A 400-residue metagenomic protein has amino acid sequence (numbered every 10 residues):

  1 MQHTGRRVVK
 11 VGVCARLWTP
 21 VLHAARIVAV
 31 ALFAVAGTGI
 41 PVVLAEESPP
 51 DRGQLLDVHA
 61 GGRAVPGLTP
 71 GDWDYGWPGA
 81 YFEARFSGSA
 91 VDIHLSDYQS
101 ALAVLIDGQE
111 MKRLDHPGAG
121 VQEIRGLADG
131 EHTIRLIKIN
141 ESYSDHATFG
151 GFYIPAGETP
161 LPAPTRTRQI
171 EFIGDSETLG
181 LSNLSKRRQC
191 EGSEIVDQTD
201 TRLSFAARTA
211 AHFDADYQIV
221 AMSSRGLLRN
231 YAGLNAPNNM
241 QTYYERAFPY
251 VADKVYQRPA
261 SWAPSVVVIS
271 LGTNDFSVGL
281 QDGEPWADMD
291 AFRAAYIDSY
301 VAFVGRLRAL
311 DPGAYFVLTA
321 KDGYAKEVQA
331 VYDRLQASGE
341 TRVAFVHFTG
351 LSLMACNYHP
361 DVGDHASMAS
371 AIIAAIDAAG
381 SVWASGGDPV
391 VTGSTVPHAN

Functional and structural regions predicted by a protein language model:
M1-L22: N-terminal secretory signal peptides that target proteins for export/translocation
V8, V13, A31-L32, G39-T201 (+2 more regions): N-terminal secretory targeting modules
H23-V30: Sec-dependent signal peptide recognition, specifically the positively charged N-region followed immediately by
W77-A80, A119, S142-H146, R188-M289 (+3 more regions): Conserved SGNH/GDSL esterase-like catalytic core that processes O-acyl groups on lipids and polysaccharides
D107, Q241-G386: Alpha-helical cap/lid subdomain in secreted, periplasmic, or secretory-pathway luminal O-acyl-processing enzymes
R135, E171, Q218, Y315-V317: A structural signal for isolated positions on well-ordered beta-strands in alpha/beta enzyme cores
F172, Y217-I219, F345-H347: Conserved beta-strand scaffold positions in the cores of enzyme catalytic domains, especially in NTP/NDP-utilizing
